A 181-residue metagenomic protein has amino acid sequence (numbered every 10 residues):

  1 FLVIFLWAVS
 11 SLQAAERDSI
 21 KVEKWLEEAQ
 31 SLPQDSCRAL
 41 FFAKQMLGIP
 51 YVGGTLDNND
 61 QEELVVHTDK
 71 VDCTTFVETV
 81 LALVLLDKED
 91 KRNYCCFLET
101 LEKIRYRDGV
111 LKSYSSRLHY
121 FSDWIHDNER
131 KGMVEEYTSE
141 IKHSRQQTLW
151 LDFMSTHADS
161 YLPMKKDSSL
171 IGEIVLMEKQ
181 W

Functional and structural regions predicted by a protein language model:
F1-R17: Bacterial Sec-dependent N-terminal signal peptides
W7, L12, Q34-D35, A39 (+1 more regions): Functionally constrained cores in energy, signaling, and assembly domains
A15-T75: Cationic-aromatic interfacial patches
Y51-W181: Acidic/His-rich structured neighborhood in mature extracellular/periplasmic domains
